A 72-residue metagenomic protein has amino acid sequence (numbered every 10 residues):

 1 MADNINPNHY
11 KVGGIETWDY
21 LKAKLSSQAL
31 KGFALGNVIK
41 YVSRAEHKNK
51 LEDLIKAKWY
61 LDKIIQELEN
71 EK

Functional and structural regions predicted by a protein language model:
M1-K72: Intrinsically disordered, low-complexity regulatory regions that flank transcription factor DNA-binding cores
